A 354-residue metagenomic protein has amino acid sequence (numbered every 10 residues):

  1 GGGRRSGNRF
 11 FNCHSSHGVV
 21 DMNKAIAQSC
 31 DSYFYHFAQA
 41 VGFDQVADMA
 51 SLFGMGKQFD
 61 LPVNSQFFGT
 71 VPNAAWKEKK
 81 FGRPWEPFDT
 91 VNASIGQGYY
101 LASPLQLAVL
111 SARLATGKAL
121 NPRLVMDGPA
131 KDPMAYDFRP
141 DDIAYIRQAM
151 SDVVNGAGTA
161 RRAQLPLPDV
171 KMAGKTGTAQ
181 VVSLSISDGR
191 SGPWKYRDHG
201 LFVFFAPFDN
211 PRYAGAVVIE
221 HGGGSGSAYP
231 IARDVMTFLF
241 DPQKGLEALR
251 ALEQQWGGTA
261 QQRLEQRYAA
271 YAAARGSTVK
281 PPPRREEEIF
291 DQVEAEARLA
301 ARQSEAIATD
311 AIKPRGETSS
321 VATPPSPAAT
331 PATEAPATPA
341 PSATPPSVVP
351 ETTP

Functional and structural regions predicted by a protein language model:
G1-V217, R267-R275, L299, T309-S319 (+1 more regions): Beta-lactam-recognizing serine transpeptidase/beta-lactamase-like catalytic domain environment
P72, E253, K280, E294 (+2 more regions): N-terminal non-cleavable signal-anchor helices
S103-V109, S227-D234: Short amphipathic alpha-helical face segments that pack within enzyme cores and frequently flank/anchor catalytic
A130-M134, R147-Q148, Y229-R315: Short, gly/Ser/Thr-rich active-site loops of penicillin-recognizing serine hydrolases
R212, G224-G226: Intrinsically disordered, low-complexity acidic/polar segments
I219-G223: A generic structural motif
S304-P354: Long, low-complexity, intrinsically disordered segments
